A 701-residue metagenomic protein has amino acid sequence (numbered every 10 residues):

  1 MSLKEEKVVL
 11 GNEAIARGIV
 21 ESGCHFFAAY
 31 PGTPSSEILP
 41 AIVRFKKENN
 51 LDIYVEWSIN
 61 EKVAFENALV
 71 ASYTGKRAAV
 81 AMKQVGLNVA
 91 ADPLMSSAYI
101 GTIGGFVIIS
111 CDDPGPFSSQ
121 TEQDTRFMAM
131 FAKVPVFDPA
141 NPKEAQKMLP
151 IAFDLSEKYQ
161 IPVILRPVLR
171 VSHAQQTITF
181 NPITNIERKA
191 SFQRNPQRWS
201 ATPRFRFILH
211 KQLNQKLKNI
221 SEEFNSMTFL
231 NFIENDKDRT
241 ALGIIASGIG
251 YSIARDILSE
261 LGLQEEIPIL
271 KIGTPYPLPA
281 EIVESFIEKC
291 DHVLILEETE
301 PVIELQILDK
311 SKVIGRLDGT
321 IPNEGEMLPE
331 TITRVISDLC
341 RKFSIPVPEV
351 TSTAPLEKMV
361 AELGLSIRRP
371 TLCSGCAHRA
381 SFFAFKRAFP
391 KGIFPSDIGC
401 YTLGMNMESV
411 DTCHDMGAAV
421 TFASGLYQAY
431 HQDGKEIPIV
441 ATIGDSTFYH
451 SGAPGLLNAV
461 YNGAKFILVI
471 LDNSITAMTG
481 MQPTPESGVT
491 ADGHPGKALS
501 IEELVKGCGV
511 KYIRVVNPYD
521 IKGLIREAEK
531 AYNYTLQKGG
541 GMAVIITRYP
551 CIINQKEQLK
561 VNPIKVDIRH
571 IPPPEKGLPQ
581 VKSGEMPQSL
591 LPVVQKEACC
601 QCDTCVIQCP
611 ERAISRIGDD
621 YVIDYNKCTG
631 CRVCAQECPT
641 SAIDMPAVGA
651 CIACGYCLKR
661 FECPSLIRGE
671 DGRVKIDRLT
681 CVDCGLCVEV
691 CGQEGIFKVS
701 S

Functional and structural regions predicted by a protein language model:
S2-N12, P139-L372, H378-S381, E529 (+7 more regions): Flexible, low-complexity linker and terminal segments
V9-V43: N-terminal glycine-rich anion-binding loops that anchor highly charged ligand groups
F26, S36-E157, I393-T476: Thiamine diphosphate
I38-A41, N67-V70, A90-L94, P116-Q123 (+14 more regions): Short acidic, glycine/serine/threonine-rich loops at helix termini
V43-E48, D256-I269, E503-G509: Short helix-loop-beta junction
D113-P162, V168, Q193-P196, S200-R204 (+4 more regions): Conserved thiamine diphosphate
M405-V544, I552-Q558: Thiamine diphosphate
